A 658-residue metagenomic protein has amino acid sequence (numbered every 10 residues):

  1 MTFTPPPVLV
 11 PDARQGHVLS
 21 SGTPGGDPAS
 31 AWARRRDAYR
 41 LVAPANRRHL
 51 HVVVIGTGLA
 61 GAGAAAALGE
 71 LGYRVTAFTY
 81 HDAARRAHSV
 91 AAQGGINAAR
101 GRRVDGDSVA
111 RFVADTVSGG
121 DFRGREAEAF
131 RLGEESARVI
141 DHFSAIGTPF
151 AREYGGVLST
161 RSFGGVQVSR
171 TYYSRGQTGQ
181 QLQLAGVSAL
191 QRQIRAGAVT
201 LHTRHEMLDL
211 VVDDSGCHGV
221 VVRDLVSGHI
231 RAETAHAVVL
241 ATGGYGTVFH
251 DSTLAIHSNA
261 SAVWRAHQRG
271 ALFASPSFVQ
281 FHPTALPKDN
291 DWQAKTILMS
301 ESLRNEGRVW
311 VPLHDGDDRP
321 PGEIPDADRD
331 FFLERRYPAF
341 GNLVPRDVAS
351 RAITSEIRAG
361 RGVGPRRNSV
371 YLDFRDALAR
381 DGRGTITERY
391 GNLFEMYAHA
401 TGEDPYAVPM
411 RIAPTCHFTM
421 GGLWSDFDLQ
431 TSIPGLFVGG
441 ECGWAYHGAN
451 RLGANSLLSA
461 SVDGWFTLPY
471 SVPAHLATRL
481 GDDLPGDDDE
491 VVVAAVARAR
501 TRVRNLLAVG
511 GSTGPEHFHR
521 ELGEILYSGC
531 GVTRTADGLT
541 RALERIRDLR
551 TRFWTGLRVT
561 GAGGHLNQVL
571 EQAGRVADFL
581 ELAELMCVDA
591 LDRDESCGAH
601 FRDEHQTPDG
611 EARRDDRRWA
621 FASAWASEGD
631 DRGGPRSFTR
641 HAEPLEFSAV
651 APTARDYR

Functional and structural regions predicted by a protein language model:
M1-V52, A654-R655: Extreme N-terminal leader/targeting segments of oxidoreductases
R34, Y39-V42, N46-H51, A64-A67 (+12 more regions): Glycine- and aromatic-enriched mobile tails/lids
R48-L50, G228-A237, S432: Core beta-strand elements of the Rossmann-like FAD/NAD(P) dinucleotide-binding domain in flavoenzyme oxidoreductases
G56-L59: Glycine-rich Rossmann-fold phosphate-binding loop(s) that bind the pyrophosphate of adenine dinucleotide cofactors
H81-A114, Q280-T284, D291-K295: Conserved N-terminal glycine-rich FAD pyrophosphate-binding loop of Rossmann-like flavoproteins
V139, S144-H229, A241, A285-L298: Conserved redox-cofactor binding core of oxidoreductases
A237-W292, T296, N450-Y470: Glycine-rich loop(s) and the adjacent beta-strand/alpha-helix scaffold that form part
R265, L272-H399, Y470-P473: An anion/pyrophosphate-binding glycine-rich loop and adjacent beta-alpha core in soluble alpha-beta enzymes
